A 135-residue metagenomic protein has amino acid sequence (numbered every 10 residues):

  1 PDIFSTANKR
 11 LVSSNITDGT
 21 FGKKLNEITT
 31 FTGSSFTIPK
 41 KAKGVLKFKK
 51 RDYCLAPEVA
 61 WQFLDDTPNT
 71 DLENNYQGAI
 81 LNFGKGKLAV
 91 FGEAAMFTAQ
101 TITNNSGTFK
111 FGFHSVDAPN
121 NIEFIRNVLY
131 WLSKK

Functional and structural regions predicted by a protein language model:
P1-P68: An acidic, glycine-rich "communication" segment
A60-K135: Extracellular ligand-binding/catalytic regions of CAZymes and related secreted enzymes and adhesion modules
